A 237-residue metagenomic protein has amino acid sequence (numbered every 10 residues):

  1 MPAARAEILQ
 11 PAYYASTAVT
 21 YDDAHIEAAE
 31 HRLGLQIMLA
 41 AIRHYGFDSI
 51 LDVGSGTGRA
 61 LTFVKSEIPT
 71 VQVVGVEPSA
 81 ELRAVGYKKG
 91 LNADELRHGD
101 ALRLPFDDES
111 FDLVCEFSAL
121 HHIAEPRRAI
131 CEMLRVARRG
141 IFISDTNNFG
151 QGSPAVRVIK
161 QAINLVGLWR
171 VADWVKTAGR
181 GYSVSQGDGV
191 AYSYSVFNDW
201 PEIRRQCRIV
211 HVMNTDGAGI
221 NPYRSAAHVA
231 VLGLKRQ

Functional and structural regions predicted by a protein language model:
M1-Y45: Conserved class I S-adenosyl-L-methionine
L51, G58-R103: Class I SAM-dependent methyltransferase SAM/SAH-binding core
C115: A conserved beta-strand element that flanks and buttresses the S-adenosyl-L-methionine
S118-A119: Short catalytic micro-motifs in class I SAM-dependent methyltransferases
R127-R139: A short glycine-rich, Lys/Arg-flanked "PGG" loop and its adjoining helix->strand segment in the class I
R138-T146: Conserved beta-strand signature within the Rossmann-like core of class I S-adenosyl-L-methionine
T146-N221: C-terminal alpha-helical "lid/dimerization" subdomain adjacent to the S-adenosyl-L-methionine
A218-Q237: Core SAM-dependent methyltransferase catalytic element
